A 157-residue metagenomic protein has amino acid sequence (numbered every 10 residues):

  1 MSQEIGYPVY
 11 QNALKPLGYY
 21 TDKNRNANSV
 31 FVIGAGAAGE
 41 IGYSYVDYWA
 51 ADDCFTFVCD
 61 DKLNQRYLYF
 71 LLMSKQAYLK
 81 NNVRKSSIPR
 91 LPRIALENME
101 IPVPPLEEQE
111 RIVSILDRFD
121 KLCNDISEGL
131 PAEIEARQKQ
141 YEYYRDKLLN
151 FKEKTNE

Functional and structural regions predicted by a protein language model:
M1-E157: Charged, alpha-helix-forming regions
